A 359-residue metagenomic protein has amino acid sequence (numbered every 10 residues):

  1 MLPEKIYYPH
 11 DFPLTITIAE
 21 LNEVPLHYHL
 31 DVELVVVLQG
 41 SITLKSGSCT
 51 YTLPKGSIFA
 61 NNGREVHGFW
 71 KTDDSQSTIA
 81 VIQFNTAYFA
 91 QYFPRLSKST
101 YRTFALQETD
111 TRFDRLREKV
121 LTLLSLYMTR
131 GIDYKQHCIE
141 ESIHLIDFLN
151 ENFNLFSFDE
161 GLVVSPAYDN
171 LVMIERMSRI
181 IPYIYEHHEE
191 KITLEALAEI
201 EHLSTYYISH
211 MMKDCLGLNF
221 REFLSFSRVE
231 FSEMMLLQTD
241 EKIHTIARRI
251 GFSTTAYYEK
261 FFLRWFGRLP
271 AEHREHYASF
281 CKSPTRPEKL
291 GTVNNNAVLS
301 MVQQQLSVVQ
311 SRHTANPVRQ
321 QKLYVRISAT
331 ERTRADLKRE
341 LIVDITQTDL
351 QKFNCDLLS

Functional and structural regions predicted by a protein language model:
M1-T52, Y257, V298-Q310: Generic protein-terminus/edge-of-domain signal
R64-Y88: Ligand-binding loop in jelly-roll beta-barrel domains
S97-L149, P182: Amphipathic alpha-helical segments enriched in hydrophobic/aromatic residues interleaved with Lys/Arg
F113-L116, L162-I192, L197-I200, E222-E241: A short, Lys/Arg-enriched amphipathic alpha-helix from helix-turn-helix/homeodomain DNA-binding modules
L124-H137, F148-D159, R179-T193, M212 (+4 more regions): Basic, amphipathic alpha-helical hairpins
N152-N154, P166, Y183-S227, A247-E272: Basic/polar phosphate-binding segments, predominantly the helix-turn-helix DNA-binding elements of transcriptional
L224-M234, E272-G291: Short, basic, alpha-helical segments at the C-terminal edge of helix-turn-helix-like DNA-binding modules
P287-G291, N296-S359: Non-catalytic accessory regions flanking glycosidase/transglycosidase catalytic cores in CAZymes
